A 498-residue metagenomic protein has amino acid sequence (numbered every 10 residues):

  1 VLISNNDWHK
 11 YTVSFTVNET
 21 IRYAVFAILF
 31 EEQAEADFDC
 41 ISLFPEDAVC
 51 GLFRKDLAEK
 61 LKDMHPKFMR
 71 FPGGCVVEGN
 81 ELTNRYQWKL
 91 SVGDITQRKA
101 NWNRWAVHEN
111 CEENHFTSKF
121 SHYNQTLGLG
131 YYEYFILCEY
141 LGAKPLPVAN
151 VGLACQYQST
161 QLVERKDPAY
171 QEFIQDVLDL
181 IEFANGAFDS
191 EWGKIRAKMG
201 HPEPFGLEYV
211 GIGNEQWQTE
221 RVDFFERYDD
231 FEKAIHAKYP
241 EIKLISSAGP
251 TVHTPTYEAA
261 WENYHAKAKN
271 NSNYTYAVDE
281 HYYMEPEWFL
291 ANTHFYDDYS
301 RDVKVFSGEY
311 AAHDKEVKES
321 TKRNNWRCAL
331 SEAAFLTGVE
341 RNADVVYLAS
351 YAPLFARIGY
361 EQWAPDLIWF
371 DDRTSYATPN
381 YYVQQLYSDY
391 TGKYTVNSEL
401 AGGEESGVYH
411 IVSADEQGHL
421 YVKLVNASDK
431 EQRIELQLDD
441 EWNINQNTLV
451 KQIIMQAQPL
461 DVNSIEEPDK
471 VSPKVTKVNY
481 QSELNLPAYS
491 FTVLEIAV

Functional and structural regions predicted by a protein language model:
Y11-S42, W192, A197-M199: Extracellular beta-strand ligand-recognition surfaces/modules
V13, F26, F38-E46, M69 (+3 more regions): Extracellular beta-strand elements of beta-rich domains used for carbohydrate recognition/degradation or cell-matrix
N18-E19, F30-N124, F135-E139, K144: An acidic-aromatic substrate-binding cleft motif
V77-L129, Q158-Q175, G186-I212: Aromatic- and acidic-residue-enriched carbohydrate-binding clefts of CAZyme catalytic domains
W192-G200, H236-Y257, K304-E309, V345-A356: Aromatic-lined carbohydrate-recognition surfaces of secreted/lumenal glycan-active proteins
K269-S272, Y276-Y390, A427-D429, D440-W442: Catalytic-core region of carbohydrate-active enzymes that cleave or remodel glycosidic bonds
S406-N445, K451-Q452, T492-V493: Carbohydrate-binding surface patches
N443-L486: Acidic, Ser/Thr/Pro-rich beta/coil linker or hinge segments at domain junctions
